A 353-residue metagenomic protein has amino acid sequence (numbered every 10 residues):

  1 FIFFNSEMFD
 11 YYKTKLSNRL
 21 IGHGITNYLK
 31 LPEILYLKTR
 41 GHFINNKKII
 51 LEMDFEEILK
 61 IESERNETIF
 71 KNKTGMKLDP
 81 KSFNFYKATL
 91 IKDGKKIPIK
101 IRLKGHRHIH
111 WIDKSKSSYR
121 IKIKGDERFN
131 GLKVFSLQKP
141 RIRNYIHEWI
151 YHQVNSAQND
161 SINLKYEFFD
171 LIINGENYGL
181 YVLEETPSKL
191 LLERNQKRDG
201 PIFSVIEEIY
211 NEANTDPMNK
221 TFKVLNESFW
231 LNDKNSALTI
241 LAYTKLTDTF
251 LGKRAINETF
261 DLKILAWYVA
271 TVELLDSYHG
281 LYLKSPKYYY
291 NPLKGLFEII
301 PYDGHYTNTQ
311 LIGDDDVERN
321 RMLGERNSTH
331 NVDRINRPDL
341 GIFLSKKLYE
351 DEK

Functional and structural regions predicted by a protein language model:
F1-K353: Phosphate/dinucleotide-binding and metal-coordinating scaffold of catalytic cores in nucleotide-dependent enzymes
